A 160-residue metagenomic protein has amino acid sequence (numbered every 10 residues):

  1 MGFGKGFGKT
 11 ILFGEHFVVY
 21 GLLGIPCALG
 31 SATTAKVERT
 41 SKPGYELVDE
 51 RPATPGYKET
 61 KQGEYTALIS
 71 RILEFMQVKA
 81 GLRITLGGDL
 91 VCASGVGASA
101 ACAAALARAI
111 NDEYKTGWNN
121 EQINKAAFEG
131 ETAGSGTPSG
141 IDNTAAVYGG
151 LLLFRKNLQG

Functional and structural regions predicted by a protein language model:
M1-V96, R108-W118, G149-L151, Q159: ATP-binding N-lobe of GHMP and related small-molecule kinases
S99: Short, conserved phosphate/pyrophosphate- and ester-handling motifs at nucleotide-, phospho-/glycolipid
A105: Nucleotide and nucleotide-moiety/phosphate-recognizing core
N120-G160: Alpha/beta catalytic cores of group-transfer enzymes, especially the acyltransferase/condensing modules of polyketide
